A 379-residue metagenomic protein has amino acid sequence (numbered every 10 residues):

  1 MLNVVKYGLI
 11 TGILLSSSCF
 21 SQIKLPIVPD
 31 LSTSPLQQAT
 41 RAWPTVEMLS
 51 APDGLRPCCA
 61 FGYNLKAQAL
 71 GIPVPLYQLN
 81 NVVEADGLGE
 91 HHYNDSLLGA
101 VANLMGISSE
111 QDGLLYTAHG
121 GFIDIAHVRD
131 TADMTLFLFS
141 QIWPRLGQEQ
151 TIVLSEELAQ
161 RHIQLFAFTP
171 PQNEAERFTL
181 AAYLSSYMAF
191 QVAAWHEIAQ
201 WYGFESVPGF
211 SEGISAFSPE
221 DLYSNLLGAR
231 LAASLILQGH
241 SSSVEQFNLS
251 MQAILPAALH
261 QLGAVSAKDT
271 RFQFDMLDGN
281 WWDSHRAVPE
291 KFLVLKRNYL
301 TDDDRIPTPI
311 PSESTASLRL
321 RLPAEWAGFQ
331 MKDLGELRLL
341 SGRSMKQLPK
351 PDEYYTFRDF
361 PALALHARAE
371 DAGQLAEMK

Functional and structural regions predicted by a protein language model:
M1-L9: Bacterial N-terminal signal peptides that target proteins for export
G8-S17: Bacterial N-terminal signal peptides
C19-I214, A233-K379: Bulky hydrophobic segments
E197, D221, L227: Divalent metal-coordination and catalytic microenvironments
S224, G228, A232-S234: Alpha-helical segment that forms one wall of the substrate-binding/catalytic cleft in peptidoglycan-active domains
